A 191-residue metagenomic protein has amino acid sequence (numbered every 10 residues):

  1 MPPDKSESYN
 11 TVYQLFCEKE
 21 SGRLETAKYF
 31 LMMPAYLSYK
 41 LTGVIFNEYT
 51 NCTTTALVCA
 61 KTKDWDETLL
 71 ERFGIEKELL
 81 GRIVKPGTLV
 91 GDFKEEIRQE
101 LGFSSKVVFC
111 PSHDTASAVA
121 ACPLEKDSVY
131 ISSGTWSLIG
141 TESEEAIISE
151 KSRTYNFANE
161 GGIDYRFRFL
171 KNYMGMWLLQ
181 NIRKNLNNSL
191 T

Functional and structural regions predicted by a protein language model:
M1-F46, L57-E67, E71-R72, E95-T191: Active-site core segments that coordinate phosphate-bearing ligands/cofactors across diverse enzyme families
N47-C52: Nucleotide/phosphate-binding loop and acidic/charged catalytic motifs in nucleotide-binding or -utilizing enzymes
T54, P86-G87, K184: Flexible domain-boundary/linker segments
T55-C59, L80-R82: Short, well-ordered beta-strand elements within core beta-sheets of diverse protein domains
E67, F73-P86: A conserved helix-loop-beta module that forms one wall/lid of the active-site cleft in ATP-utilizing catalytic domains
K85-F93: Glycine-rich phosphate-binding loops at beta-strand->alpha-helix junctions
